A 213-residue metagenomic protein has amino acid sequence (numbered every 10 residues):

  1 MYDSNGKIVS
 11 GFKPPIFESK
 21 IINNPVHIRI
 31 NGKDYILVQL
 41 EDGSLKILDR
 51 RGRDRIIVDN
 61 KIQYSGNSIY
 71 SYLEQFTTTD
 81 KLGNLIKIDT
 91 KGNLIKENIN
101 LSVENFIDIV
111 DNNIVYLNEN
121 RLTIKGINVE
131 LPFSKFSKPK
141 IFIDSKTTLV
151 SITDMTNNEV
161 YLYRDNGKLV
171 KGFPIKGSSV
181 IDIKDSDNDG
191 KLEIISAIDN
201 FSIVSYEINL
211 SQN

Functional and structural regions predicted by a protein language model:
M1-N213: Extracytoplasmic/lumenal domain signature
